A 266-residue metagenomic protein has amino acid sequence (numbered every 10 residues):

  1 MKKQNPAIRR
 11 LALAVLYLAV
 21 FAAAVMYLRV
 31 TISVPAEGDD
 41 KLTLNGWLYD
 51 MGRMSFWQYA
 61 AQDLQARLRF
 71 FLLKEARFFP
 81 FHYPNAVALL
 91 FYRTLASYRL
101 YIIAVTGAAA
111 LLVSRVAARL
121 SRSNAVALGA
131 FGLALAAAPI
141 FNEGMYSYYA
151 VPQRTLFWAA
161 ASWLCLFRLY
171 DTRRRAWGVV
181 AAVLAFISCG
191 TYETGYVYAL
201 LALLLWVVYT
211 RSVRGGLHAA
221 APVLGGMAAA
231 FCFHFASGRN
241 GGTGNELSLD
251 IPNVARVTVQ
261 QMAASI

Functional and structural regions predicted by a protein language model:
M1-Y27: Start-transfer (signal-anchor) and selected internal transmembrane alpha helices of multi-pass inner/ER membrane
L28, A118-S121, C165-D171, L204-V213 (+1 more regions): Structural signal for the C-terminal ends of transmembrane alpha-helices and the immediately following loop
E37-W47, G52-L90, M227-I266: Membrane-lumen/periplasm interface segments of multi-pass, membrane-embedded glycan/lipid transferases
L95, R99, A127-A161, C165 (+1 more regions): Aromatic- and kink-enriched transmembrane "portal" helix at the membrane-lumen/periplasm boundary that abuts
L100-R122, A161-C165: Transmembrane-helix motifs of polytopic, lipid-linked glycan transferases
A159-G178: Membrane-interface transmembrane helices that cradle and orient dolichyl/undecaprenyl
W177-Y192, A202: Membrane-interface alpha helices of multi-pass inner-membrane proteins
V197-M227, F231: Perimembrane helix-loop-helix junctions
